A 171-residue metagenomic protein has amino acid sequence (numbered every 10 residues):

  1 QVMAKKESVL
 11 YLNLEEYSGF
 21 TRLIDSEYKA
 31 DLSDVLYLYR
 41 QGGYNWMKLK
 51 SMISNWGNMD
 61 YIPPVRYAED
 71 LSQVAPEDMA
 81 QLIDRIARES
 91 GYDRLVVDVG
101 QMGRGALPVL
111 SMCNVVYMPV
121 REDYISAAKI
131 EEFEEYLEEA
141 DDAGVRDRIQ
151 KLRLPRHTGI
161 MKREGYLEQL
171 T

Functional and structural regions predicted by a protein language model:
Q1-V2: Glycine-rich P-loop/Walker A and Walker A-like loops and their local beta1-loop-alpha1 context in P-loop NTPases
K5-Y61: Phosphate-binding loop that captures ATP/GTP phosphates
N13, Y61-P63, M118, R153: Structural signal for conserved beta-strand scaffold positions within catalytic alpha/beta enzyme cores
E16-S18, A68, D123, T158: Residue-level detector of flexible, active-site-proximal loop/helix-junction positions within diverse enzyme catalytic
S26-R40, D78-I86, V115, L167-E168: Short charge-dense sequence patches
D31, N45, Y67, D123-Y124 (+1 more regions): Intrinsic-disorder/low-complexity, polar/charged segments
G42-N55, P63-V99, A127: Cytosolic-facing regulatory segments adjacent to core modules
Q81-R94, V99-L170: Conserved catalytic-core segment of NTP-binding enzymes
